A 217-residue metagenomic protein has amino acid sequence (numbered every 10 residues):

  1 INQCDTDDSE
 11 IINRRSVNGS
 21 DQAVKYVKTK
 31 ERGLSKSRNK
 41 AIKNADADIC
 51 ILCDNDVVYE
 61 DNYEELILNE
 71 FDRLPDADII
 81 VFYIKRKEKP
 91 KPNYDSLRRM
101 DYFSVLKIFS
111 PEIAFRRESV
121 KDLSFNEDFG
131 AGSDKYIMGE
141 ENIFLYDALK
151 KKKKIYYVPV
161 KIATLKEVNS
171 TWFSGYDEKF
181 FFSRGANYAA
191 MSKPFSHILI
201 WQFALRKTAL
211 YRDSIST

Functional and structural regions predicted by a protein language model:
I1-K28: Acidic donor-binding segment of Leloir-type glycosyltransferases
T29-A45: Glycine-rich, basic loop-to-helix element that forms the pyrophosphate-binding segment of sugar-nucleotide handling
A47, F109-S124: Conserved nucleotide-sugar donor-binding and metal-coordinating catalytic region shared by glycosyltransferases
C50: Short aromatic/hydrophobic "clamp" motif used to bind/position activated sugar donors
V58, N62-Y94: Conserved donor NDP-sugar-binding/catalytic core segment of glycosyltransferases
G130-Y146: Acidic donor-binding loop at a coil-to-helix junction in glycosyltransferase catalytic cores that engages
A131-Y136, K154-G175, R184-N187: Active-site donor/metal-binding and catalytic loop motifs of nucleotide-sugar-dependent glycosylation enzymes
W172-H197, T217: Catalytic core of nucleotide-sugar-dependent glycosyltransferases
